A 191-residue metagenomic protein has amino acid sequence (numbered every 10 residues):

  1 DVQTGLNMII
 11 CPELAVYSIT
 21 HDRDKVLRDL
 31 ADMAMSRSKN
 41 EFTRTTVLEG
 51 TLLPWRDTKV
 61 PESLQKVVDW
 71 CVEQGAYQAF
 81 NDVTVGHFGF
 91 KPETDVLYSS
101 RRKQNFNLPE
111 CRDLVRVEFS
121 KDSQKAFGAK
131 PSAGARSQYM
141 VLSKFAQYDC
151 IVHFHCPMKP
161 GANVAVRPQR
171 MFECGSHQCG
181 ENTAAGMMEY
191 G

Functional and structural regions predicted by a protein language model:
D1-G191: Glycine-rich flexible loops
